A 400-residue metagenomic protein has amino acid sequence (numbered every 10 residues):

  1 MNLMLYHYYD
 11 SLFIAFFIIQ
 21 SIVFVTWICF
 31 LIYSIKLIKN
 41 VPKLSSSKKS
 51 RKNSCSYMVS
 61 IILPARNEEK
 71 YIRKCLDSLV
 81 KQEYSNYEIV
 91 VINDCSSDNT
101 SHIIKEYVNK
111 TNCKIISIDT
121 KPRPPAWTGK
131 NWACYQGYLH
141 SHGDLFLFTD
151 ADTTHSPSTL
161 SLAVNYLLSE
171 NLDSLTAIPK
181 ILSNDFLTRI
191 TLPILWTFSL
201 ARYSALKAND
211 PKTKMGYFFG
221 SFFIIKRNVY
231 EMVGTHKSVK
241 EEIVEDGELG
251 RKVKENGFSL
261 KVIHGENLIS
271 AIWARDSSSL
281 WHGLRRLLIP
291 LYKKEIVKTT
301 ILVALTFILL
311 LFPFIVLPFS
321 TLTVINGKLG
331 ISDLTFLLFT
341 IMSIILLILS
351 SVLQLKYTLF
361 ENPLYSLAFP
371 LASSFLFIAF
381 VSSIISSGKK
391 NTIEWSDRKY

Functional and structural regions predicted by a protein language model:
M1-K52, A205, L376: N-terminal membrane-anchoring/stem segments of glycan-assembly enzymes
S34, S117-L139, Y166-M232, K237 (+3 more regions): Long helical/loop segments within the catalytic core of UDP-sugar-dependent glycosyltransferases, especially the large
N40-S46, E68-K81: Short, well-formed alpha-helical segments that are part of the catalytic scaffolds of diverse glycosyltransferases
Y57-S60, E88: Cell-envelope/extracellular polymer assembly enzymes that use nucleotide-activated donors
L76-R123: Acidic donor-binding segment of Leloir-type glycosyltransferases
N99, A151-Y166: Acidic donor-binding/catalytic loop of UDP-sugar-dependent glycosyltransferases, especially processive GT2
L167-E170, S174-L200, N228-E231, H236-T299 (+1 more regions): Catalytic donor/gating beta->alpha subdomain of glycosyltransferases that bind UDP-sugars
I301-K390: Membrane-embedded multi-pass helical conduit in multi-pass membrane proteins, especially envelope-biosynthetic
